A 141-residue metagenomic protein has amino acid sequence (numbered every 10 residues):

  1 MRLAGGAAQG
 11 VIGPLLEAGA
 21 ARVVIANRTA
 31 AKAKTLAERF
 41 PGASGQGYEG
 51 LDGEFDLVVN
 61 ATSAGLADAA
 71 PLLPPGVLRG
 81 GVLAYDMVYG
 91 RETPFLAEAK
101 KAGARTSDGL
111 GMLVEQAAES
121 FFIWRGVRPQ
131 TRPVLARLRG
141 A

Functional and structural regions predicted by a protein language model:
M1-L16: Glycine-rich adenosine-cofactor-binding loop
E17-R22, K101-R105: Conserved S-adenosyl-L-methionine
A18-F40: NAD(P)-binding Rossmann-fold cofactor-contacting core
P41-F55: Short acidic low-complexity segments
T62-S63, L110: Conserved NAD(P)H cofactor-binding loop of Rossmann-fold oxidoreductase domains
G65-M87, T93-P94: Rossmann-fold NAD(P) dinucleotide-binding segment
V82-T131, L135: Rossmann-fold NAD(P)-binding glycine/threonine-rich loop
